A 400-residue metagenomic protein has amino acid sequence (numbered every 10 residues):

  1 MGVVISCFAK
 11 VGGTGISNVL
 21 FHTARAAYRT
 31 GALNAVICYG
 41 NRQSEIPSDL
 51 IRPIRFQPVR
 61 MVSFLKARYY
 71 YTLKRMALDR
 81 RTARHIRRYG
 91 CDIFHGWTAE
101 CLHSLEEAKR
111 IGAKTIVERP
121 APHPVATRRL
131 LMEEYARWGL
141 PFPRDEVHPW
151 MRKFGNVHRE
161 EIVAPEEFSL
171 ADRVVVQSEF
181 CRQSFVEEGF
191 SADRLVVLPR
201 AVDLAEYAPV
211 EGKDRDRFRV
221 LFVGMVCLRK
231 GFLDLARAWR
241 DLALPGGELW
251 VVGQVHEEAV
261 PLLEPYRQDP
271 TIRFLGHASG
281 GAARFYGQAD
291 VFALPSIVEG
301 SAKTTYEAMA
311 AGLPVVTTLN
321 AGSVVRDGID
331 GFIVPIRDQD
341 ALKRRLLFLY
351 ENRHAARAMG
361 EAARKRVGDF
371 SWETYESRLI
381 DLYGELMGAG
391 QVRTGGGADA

Functional and structural regions predicted by a protein language model:
P58-R68, I111, T115-I162: Acceptor-binding helix/loop patch of EC 2.4 sugar-transfer enzymes, predominantly nucleotide-sugar-dependent
F180, A201: Carbohydrate-associated surface elements
E211-K230, A236-D241, W250: Conserved donor-binding/catalytic core segment of Leloir-type glycosyltransferases
V260-A278: Nucleotide-activated donor-binding/catalytic signature segment of Leloir-type glycosyltransferases, i.e., the conserved
H277-A278, R284-A289: Short alpha-helical donor nucleotide-sugar binding micro-motif in glycosyltransferases
I297: Aromatic "clamp/platform" in nucleotide-sugar-dependent glycosyltransferases that forms part of the donor/acceptor
P314-T317: Short hydrophobic beta-strand element within catalytic cores of glycosyltransferases and related nucleotide-activated
G328, F332-Q339, F348-R353: Conserved acidic donor-binding segment of nucleotide-sugar-dependent glycosyltransferases
